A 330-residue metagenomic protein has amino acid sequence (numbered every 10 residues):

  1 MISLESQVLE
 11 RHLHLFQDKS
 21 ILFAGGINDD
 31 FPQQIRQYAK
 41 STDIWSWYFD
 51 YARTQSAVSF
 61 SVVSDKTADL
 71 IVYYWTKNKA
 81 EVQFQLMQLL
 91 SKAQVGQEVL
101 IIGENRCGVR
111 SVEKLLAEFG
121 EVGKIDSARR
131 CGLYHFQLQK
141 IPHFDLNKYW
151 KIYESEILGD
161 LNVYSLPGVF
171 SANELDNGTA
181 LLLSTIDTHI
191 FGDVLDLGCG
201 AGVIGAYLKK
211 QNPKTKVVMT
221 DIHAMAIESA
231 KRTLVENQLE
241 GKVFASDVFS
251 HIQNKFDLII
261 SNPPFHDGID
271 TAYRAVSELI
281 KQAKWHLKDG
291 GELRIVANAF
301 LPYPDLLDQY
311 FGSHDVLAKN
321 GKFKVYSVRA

Functional and structural regions predicted by a protein language model:
M1-Q55, L175-S261: Conserved SAM/SAH cofactor-binding pocket of Class I
A39-K40, Q94-Q97, K214-T215, G291: A short helix->loop->beta-strand "cap" motif at the edges of active sites that frequently abuts
S59-S61, F244-S246, A297: Short loop/edge segments at beta-strand edges and connector loops that shape dinucleotide/nucleotide cofactor-binding
L70-A80, L197-G202, F256-I269: Conserved proline-anchored active-site loop of SAM-dependent methyltransferases that bridges a beta-strand
E81-E156: N-terminal auxiliary segments of SAM/dcSAM-dependent transferases
A93, I252, H286-L287: A generic alpha-to-beta junction signature in SAM-dependent methyltransferases
L100-G120, K124-S127, D270-R329: Conserved Class I SAM-dependent methyltransferase catalytic core
S127-D193: SAM-dependent Rossmann-like transferase core, predominantly class I methyltransferases with a strong bias toward
